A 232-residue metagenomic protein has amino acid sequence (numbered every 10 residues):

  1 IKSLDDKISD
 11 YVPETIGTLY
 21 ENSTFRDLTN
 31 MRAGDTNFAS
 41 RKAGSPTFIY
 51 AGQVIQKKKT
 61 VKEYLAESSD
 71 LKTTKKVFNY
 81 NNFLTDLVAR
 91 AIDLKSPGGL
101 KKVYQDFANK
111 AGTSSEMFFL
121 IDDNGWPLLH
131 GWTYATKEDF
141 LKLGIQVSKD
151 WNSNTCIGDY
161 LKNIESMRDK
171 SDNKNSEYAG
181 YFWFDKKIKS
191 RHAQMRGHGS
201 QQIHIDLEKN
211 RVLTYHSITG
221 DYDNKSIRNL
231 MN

Functional and structural regions predicted by a protein language model:
I1-S3, L28, L65, F78-F107 (+2 more regions): Alpha-helical scaffold elements that line and support the substrate/ligand-binding pocket of soluble hydrolases
I1-T36, E67-D70, L94-A135, N152: Active-site helix/loop module of the DD-peptidase/beta-lactamase fold, centered on the serine-lysine SxxK catalytic
K2, L19-S23, I55-K59, F78-D86 (+3 more regions): Soluble non-cytosolic domains of exported or imported proteins
D27-N30, N79, M117-F119, Y134 (+4 more regions): Structural recognition of the beta-strand scaffold that forms the well-ordered cores of secreted hydrolase catalytic
G44-D70: Amphipathic alpha-helical interface segments
L71-Y80, L128-Y134, Q194-G199: Solvent-exposed loop and edge beta-strand segments that line ligand/cofactor-binding and catalytic clefts
S114-M117, L161-L213, G220: Active-site Gly/Thr loop motif
D223-N232: Short, gly/Ser/Thr-rich active-site loops of penicillin-recognizing serine hydrolases
